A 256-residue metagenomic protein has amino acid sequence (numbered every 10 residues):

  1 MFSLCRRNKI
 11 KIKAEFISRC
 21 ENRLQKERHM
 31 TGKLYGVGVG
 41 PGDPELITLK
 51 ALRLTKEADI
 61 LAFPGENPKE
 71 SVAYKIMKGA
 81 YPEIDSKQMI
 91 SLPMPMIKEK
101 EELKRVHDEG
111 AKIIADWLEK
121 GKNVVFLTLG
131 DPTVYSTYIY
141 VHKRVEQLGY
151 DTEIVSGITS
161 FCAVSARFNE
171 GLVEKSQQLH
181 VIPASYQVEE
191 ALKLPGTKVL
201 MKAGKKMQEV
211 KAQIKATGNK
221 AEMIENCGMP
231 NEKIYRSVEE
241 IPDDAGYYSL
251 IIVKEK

Functional and structural regions predicted by a protein language model:
L4, M30-P44, L49-A51, K56-Y150 (+3 more regions): Class I S-adenosyl-L-methionine
A14-E15, E21, E27: Acidic, Ala/Val/Gly-enriched low-complexity intrinsically disordered segments
L34, L192-K256: A contiguous loop/helix-start segment that scaffolds small-molecule binding in enzyme catalytic cores
G36-G38, L127-L129, I182-P183, L200-K202 (+1 more regions): Short beta-strand segments
P68-E70, I97, T159-C162, M229-N231: Short gly/pro/ser/thr-enriched loop/turn and capping motifs at secondary-structure boundaries
T133-L194, P242: Class I SAM-dependent methyltransferase SAM-binding "motif I" and its flanking Rossmann-like core
